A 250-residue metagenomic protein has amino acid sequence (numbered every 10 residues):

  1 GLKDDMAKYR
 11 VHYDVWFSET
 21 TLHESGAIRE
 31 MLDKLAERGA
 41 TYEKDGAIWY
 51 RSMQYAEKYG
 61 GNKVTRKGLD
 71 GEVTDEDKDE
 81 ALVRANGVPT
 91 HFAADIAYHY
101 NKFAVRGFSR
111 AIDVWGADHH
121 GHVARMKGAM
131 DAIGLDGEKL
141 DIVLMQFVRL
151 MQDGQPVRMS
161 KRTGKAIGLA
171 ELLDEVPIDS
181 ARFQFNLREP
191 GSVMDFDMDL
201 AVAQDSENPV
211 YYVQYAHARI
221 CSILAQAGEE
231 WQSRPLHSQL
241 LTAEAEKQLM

Functional and structural regions predicted by a protein language model:
G1-M250: Non-catalytic interaction-recognition regions
